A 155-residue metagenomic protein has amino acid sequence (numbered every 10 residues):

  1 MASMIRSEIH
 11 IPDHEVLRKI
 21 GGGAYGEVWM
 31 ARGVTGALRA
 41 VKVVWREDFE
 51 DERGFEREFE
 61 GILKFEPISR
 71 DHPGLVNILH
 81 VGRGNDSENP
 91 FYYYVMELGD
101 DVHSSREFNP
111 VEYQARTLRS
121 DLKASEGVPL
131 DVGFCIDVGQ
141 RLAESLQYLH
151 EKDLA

Functional and structural regions predicted by a protein language model:
E27: Conserved N-lobe ATP-binding subsite of Hanks-type protein kinase domains, especially the beta3 VAIK lysine
A31-R39: Conserved N-lobe loop of protein kinases adjacent to the ATP-binding glycine-rich P-loop
W45-S69: AlphaC helix of the eukaryotic protein kinase fold
N77-Y92, D100: Short beta-strand micro-motifs within the conserved protein kinase catalytic domain, predominantly in the N-lobe
Y94-D101, P110-V111: Short pocket-lining segment of the protein kinase catalytic domain that shapes the ATP-binding cleft
S104-L130: AlphaC helix of the protein kinase catalytic domain
V138-G139: Activation segment signature within eukaryotic-like protein kinase domains
L142-A155: Protein kinase catalytic-loop region centered on the HRD/HxD motif
